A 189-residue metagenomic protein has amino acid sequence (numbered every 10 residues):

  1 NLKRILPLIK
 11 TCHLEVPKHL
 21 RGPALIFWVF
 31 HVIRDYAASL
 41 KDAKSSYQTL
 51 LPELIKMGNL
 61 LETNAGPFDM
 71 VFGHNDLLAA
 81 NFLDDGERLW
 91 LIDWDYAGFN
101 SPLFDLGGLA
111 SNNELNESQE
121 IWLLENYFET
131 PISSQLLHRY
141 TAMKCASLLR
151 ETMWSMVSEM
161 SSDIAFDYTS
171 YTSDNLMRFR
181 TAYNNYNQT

Functional and structural regions predicted by a protein language model:
N1-P7, R34-D35: Conserved structural core of kinase catalytic domains
I9, H13-P17, P131: Protein kinase-like catalytic domain
E15-N75, D85: An alpha-helical support segment within catalytic cores of ATP-dependent transferases
S39-D42, T49, M153-T189: ATP/Mg2+ or Mg2+-diphosphate-binding catalytic cores that bind nucleotide phosphates or diphosphates via glycine-rich
F72, W90-D93: Pre-DFG segment of protein kinase catalytic domains
N81-W90: Conserved protein kinase catalytic/activation segment
L103-Q135, C145-D163: Active-site activation/catalytic loop segments of kinase-like enzymes and analogous catalytic loops in related
